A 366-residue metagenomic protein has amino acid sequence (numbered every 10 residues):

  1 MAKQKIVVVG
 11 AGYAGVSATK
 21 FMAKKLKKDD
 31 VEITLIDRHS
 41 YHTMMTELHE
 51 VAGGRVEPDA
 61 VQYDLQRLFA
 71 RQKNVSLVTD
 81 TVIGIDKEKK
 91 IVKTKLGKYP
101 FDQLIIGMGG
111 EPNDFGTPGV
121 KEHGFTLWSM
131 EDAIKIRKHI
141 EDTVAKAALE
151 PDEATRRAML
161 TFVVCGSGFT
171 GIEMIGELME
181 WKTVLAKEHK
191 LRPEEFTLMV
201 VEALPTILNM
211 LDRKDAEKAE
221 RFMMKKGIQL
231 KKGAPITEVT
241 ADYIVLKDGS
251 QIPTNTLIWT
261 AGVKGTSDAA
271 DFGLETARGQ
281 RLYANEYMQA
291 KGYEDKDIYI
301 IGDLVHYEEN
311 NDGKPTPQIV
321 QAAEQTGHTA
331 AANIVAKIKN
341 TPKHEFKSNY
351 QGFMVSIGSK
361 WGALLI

Functional and structural regions predicted by a protein language model:
M1-K3, V75-V163, I258: FAD-binding core/adjacent interface of flavoenzyme oxidoreductases
A2-S76, F162, I172-M210: Beta1-alpha1 glycine-rich phosphate/pyrophosphate-binding loop at the start of Rossmann-like nucleotide-binding domains
V9, P100-G109, I244, P253-G262 (+1 more regions): Short hydrophobic core segments
A14, G109-P112, I175, V263-G265: Short glycine-rich anion-binding loops that position phosphate/pyrophosphate groups of nucleotides and phosphorylated
K73-D80, G84, M179-N285, E294: A Rossmann-like FAD-binding core segment of flavoenzymes
E122-E153, Q251-T256, T260-Q325: FAD-site-proximal beta/loop scaffold in flavoenzymes
A322, T326-I366: C-terminal, flexible cofactor-proximal segment of oxidoreductases
